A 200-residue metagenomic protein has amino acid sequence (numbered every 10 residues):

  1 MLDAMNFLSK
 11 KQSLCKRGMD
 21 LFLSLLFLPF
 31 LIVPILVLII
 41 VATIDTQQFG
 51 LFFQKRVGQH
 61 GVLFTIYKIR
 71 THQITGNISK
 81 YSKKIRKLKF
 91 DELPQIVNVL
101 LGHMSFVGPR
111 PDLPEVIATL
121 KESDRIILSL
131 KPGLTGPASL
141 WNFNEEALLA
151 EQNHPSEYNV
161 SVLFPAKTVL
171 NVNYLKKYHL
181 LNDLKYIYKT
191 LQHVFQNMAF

Functional and structural regions predicted by a protein language model:
M1, K131-P132, L148: Membrane-proximal intrinsically disordered regions of secretory-pathway and membrane-system proteins
L2-I74, Y174, Y178-F200: A hydrophobic, helix-centered structural microdomain
L38, F52, V107-P109, E115 (+3 more regions): Short, hydrophobic secondary-structure boundary micro-motifs
V41, D124-L128, N159-V160, L170-V172: Short, P/G- and charge-enriched loop/turn segments at secondary-structure junctions
T43-I44, K87, V99, F143: Conserved catalytic core of Hanks-type protein kinase domains
F49-K84, A138-F164: Short, glycine-rich, amphipathic interfacial segments at transmembrane boundaries or analogous
T75-A138: A short, structured surface patch at a secondary-structure boundary
P137-V194, M198: Cytosol-/stroma-facing membrane-proximal "stalk/adaptor" domains immediately downstream of transmembrane anchors
